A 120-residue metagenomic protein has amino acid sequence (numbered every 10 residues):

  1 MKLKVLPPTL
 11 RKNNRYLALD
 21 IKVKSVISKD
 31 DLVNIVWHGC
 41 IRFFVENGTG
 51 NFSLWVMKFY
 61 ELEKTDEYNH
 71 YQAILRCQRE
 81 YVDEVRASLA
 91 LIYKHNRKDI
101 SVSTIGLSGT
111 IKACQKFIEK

Functional and structural regions predicted by a protein language model:
M1-I27, V33: N-terminal, charge-rich interaction modules
R15, Y71-A73, I100: Core residues of folded domains in eukaryotic genome-function proteins
I21-K64, S103-G106, C114, I118: Surface-exposed, low-hydrophobicity interaction/linker segments
C40, L91-I100: A common structural junction motif
G48-T49, V85-A87: Intrinsically disordered, low-complexity regions enriched in proline, serine, glycine and charged residues
K64-I74: The conserved glycine-aromatic submotif of the RRM
R76-D83: Helix N-cap motif at beta-to-alpha junctions
